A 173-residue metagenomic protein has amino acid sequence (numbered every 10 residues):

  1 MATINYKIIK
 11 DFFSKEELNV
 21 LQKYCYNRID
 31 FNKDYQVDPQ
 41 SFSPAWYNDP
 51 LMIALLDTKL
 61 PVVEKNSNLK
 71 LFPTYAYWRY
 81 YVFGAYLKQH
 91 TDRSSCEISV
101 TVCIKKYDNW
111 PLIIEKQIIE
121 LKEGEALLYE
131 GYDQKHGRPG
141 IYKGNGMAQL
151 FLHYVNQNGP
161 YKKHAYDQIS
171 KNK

Functional and structural regions predicted by a protein language model:
M1-S67: Non-heme Fe(II)/2-oxoglutarate
I8-I9, F72-P73, L128-Y129, F151: A structural signal for short, well-ordered beta-strand segments and their strand-loop junctions that often border
D11, G140, Y154: Active-site donor-binding loop signature of nucleotide-sugar glycosyltransferases
E17, K70-L71, D108: Secondary-structure boundary/capping signal
T58-V62, Y77, S99: Generic beta-strand or strand-like secondary-structure segments
N68-Y77: A short coil-to-beta-strand element that immediately follows conserved catalytic motifs
Y80: Conserved active-site beta-strand element of glycosyltransferases/polysaccharide synthases
F83-R138, N145-L150, N156-S170: Catalytic core of non-heme Fe(II) oxygenases with the double-stranded beta-helix
